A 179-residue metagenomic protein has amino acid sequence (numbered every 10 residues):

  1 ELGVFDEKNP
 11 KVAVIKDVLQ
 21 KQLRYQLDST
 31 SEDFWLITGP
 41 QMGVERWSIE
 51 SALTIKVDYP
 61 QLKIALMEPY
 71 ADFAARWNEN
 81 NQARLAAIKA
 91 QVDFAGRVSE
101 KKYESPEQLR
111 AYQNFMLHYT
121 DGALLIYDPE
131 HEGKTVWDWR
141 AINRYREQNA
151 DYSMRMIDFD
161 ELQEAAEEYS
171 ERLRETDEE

Functional and structural regions predicted by a protein language model:
E1-E178: Acidic/glycine-enriched connector segments
